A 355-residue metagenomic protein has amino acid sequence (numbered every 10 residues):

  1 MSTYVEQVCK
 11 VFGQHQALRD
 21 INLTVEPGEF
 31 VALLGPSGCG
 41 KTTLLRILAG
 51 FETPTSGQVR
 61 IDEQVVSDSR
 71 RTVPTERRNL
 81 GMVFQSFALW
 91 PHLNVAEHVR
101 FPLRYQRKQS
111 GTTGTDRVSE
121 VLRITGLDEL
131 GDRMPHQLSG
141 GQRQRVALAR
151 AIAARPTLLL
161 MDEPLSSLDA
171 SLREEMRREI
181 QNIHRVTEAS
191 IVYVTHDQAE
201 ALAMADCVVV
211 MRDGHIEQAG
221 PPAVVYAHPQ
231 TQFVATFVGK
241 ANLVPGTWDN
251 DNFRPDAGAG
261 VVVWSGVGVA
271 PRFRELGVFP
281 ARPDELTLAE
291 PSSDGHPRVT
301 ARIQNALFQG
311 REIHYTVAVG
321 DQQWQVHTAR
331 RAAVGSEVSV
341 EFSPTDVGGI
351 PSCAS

Functional and structural regions predicted by a protein language model:
I21-A32: Pre-Walker A (P-loop) beta-loop-beta motif of ABC nucleotide-binding domains
L34-P36: The feature captures the beta-strand-to-loop junction immediately N-terminal to the Walker
A49: Helix-to-loop junction immediately C-terminal to a conserved catalytic motif
T55-Q58, D213: Conserved coupling/switch loops of ABC nucleotide-binding domains, chiefly the family-specific signature
G57-D68: Conserved ABC transporter NBD signature motif
N79-G81, Q85, L89-F233: ABC ATPase nucleotide-binding domains
N252-L307, R331-S355: Glycine/charge-rich catalytic "coupling/switch" loops of P-loop NTPases
